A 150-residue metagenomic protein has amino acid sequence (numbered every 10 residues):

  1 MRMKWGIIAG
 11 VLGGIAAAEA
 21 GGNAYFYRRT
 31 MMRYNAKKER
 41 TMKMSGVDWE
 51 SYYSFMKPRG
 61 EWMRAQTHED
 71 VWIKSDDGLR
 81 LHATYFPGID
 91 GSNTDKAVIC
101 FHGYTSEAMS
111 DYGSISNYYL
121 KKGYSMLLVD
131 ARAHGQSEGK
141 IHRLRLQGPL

Functional and structural regions predicted by a protein language model:
M1-A9: Feature marks short, highly hydrophobic, charge-poor N-terminal signal-anchor/signal peptide-like helices that anchor
A9-K74: An N-terminal hydrophobic leader/cap segment in hydrolases
D76-P87: A short loop-to-beta-strand scaffold at the N-terminal edge of the catalytic core in hydrolase folds
T94-G103: Short beta-strand element of the alpha/beta-hydrolase
G103-Y118, A131: The serine-hydrolase catalytic nucleophile loop
S110-Y112, S137-I141: Conserved catalytic-core motifs of eukaryotic protein kinase domains, centered on the activation segment
Y119-E138: Conserved alpha/beta-hydrolase
R143-L150: Alpha/beta-hydrolase active-site loop
